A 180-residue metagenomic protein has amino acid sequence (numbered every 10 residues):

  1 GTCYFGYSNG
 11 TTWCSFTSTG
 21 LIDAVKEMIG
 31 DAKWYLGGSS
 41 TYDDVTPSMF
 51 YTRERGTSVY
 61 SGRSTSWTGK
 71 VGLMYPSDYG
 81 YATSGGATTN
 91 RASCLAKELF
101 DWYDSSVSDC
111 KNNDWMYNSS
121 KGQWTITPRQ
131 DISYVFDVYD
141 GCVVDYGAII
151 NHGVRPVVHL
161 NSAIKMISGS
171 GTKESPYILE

Functional and structural regions predicted by a protein language model:
G1-E180: Collagenous Gly-X-Y triple-helix signature in extracellular proteins
